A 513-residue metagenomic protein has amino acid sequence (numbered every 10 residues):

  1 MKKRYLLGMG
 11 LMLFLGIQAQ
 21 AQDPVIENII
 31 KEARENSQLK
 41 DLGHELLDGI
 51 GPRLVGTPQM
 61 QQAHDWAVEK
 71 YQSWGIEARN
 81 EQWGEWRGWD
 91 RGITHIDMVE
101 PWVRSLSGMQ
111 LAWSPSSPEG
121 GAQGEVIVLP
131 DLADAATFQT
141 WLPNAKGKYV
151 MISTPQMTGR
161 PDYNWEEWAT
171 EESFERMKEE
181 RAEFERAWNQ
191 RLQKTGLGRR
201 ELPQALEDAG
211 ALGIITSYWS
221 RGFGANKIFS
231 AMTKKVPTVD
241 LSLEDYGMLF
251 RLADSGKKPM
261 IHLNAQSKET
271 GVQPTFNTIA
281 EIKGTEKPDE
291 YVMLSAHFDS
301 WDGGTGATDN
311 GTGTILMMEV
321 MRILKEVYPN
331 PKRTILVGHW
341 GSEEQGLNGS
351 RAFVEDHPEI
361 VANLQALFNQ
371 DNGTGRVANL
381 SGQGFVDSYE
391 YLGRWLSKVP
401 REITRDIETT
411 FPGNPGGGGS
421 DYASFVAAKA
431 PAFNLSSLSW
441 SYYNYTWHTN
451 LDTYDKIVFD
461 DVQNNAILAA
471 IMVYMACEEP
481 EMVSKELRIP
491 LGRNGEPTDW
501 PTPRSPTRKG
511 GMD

Functional and structural regions predicted by a protein language model:
A19-Q62, E69, W74-E77, Y163 (+3 more regions): N-terminal hydrophobic or amphipathic helices/low-complexity stretches enriched in small/hydrophobic/Pro/Gly
D23-T57, W83, I93, R221-A231 (+5 more regions): N-terminal capping segment at the start of a domain
D23-V25, S114-Q139, F223, I228-A307 (+1 more regions): Soluble metallo-hydrolase cores and metallopeptidase-like ectodomains found primarily in the secretory/periplasmic
I26-R34, G49-P58, G124-L132, F138 (+9 more regions): Second-shell loop/turn segments in exported
E35, H44, D48-A182: Noncatalytic luminal/extracellular "stalk/propeptide" segments of secretory-pathway proteins
D41, R322-N348, L367-Q370: Short helix-loop-beta-strand segments that form the rim/entrance of peptidase-like active sites
P101-S105, E119-G124, A133, P143 (+5 more regions): Metal-dependent peptidase/peptidase-like ectodomains
P237-L241, R251, R322, E326 (+1 more regions): His/Asp/Glu-rich mid-to-C-terminal helical/loop segments that flank catalytic regions of hydrolases
